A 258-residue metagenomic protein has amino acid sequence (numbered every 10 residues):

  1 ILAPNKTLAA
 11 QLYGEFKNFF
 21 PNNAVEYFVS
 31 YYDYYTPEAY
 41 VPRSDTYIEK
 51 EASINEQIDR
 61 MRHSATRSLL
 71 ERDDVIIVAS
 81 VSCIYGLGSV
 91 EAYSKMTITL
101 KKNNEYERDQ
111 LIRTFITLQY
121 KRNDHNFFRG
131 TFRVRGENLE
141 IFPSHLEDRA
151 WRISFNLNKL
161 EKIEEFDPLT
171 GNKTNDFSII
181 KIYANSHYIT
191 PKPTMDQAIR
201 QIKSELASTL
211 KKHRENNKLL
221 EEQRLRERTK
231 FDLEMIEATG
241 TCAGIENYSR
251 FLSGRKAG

Functional and structural regions predicted by a protein language model:
L2-G258: ASCE RecA-like P-loop NTPase motor cores that couple ATP hydrolysis to mechanical translocation on nucleic acids
